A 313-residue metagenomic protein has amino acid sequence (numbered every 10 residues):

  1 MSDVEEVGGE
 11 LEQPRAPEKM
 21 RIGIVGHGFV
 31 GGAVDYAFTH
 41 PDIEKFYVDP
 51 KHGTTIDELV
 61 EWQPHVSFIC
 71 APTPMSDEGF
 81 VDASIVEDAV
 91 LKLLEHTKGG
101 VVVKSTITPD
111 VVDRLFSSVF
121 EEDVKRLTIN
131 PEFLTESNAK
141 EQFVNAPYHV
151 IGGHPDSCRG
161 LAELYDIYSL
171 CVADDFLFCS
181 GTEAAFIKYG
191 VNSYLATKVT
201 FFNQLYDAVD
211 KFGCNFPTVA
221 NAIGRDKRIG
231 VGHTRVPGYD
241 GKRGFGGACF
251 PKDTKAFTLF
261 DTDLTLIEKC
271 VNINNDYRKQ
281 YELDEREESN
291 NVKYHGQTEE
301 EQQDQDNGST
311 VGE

Functional and structural regions predicted by a protein language model:
S2-E18, T39-E44, R114-T128, T135 (+3 more regions): Internal alpha-helical scaffold of NAD(P)-dependent oxidoreductase catalytic cores
S2-R21, D42-K45, P64, G213-E313: NAD(P)-dependent Rossmann-like dehydrogenase/reductase catalytic/cofactor-binding core
V30: Hydrophobic/small residue at the entry helix of a nucleotide-binding pocket
A33, A37: Rossmann-fold NAD(P)-dependent oxidoreductase module
T39-E58: NAD(P)-binding Rossmann-fold cofactor-contacting core
L59-Q63: A short, aliphatic-rich alpha-helical micro-motif
V66, P74-A139: Rossmann-like NAD(P)(H) cofactor-binding subdomain of soluble oxidoreductases
